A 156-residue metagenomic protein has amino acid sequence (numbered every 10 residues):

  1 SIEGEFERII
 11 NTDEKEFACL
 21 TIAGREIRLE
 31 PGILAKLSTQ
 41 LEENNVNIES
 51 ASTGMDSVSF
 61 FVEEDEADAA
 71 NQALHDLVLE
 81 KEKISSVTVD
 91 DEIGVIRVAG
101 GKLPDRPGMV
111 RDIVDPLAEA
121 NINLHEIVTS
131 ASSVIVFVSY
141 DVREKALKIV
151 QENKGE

Functional and structural regions predicted by a protein language model:
S1-E156: A conserved regulatory-domain signal marking ACT and ACT-like small-molecule sensing domains and adjacent regulatory
